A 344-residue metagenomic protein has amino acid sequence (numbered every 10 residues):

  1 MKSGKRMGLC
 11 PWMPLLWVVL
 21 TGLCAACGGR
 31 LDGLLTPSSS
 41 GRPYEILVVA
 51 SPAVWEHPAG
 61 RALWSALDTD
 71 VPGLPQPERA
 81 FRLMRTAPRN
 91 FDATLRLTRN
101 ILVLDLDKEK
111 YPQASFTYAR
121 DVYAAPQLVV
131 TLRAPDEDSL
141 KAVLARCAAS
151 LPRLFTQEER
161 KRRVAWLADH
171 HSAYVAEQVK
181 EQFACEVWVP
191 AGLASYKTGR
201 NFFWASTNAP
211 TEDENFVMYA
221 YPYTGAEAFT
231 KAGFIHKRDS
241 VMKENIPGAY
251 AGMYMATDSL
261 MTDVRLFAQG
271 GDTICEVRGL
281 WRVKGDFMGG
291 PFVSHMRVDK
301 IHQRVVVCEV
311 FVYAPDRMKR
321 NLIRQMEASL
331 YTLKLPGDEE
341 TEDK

Functional and structural regions predicted by a protein language model:
M1-C10: N-terminal secretory signal peptides that target proteins for export/translocation
L23-A26: C-terminal motif of bacterial Sec signal peptides marking the signal peptidase cleavage site
L31-L34, S40, L47-A53, P190-M253 (+1 more regions): Secretory pathway targeting signatures of secreted, lumenal, and periplasmic proteins
L31-P126: Start-of-domain marker
M84-S139, K243-Q303, R317, Y331: Signature of long, low-cysteine stretches enriched in small and polar/charged residues
K141-A165, L193, R304-K344: Surface-exposed amphipathic alpha-helical segments
R153-C185, A191: A surface/extracellular/periplasmic glyco- and lipid-processing/surface-interacting theme
A184-N201, S329-L335: Short conserved aromatic/hydrophobic patches within beta-strands of well-structured domains
